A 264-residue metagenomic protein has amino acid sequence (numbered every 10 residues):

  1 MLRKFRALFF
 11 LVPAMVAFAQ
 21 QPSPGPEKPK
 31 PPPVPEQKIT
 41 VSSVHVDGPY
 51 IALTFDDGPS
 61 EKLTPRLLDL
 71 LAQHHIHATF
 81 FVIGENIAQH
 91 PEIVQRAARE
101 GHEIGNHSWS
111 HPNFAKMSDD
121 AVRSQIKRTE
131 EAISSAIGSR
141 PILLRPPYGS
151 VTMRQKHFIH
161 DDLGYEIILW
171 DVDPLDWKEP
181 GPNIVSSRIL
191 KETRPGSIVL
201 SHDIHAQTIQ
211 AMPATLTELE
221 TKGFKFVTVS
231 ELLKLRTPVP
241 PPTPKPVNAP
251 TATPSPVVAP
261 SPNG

Functional and structural regions predicted by a protein language model:
M1-A52, D69-T79, P195-G264: Terminal accessory/targeting
R6, G25, G48, G58 (+11 more regions): Residue-identity detector for glycine
F10, D47, Q73, R99-G101 (+6 more regions): Alpha-helical protein-protein interaction elements
K28-Q125, A132-S135, S139, K234: Active-site beta->alpha N-cap acidic-glycine motif
A78, I104, I142-L144, I167 (+1 more regions): Hydrophobic/aromatic residues located in beta-strands of well-ordered beta-sheets within soluble catalytic
A88-Q89, P112-P240: Catalytic domains of cell-wall/extracellular-matrix polysaccharide-remodeling enzymes, centered on de-N-acetylation
